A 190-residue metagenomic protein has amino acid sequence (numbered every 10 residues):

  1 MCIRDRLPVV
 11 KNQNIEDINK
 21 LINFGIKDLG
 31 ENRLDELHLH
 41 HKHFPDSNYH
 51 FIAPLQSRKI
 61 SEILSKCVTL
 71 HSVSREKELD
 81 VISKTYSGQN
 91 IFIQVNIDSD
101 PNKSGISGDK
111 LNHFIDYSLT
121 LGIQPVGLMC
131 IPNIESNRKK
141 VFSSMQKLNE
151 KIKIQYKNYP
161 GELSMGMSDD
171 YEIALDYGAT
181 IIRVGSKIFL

Functional and structural regions predicted by a protein language model:
M1-I3: Short, small-residue-biased leader/transition segments that mark boundaries at the very start of proteins
D5-V68, E76-V81: N-terminal active-site wall of soluble small-molecule enzyme domains
R6-K11, L29-E31, Y49-A53, L70-S72 (+4 more regions): Hydrophobic faces of well-ordered beta-strands that scaffold small-molecule active sites in alpha/beta enzyme cores
I15, H41, I60, Q89-F92 (+4 more regions): A generic structural signal for ordered alpha-helices
K20-G25, H40-F44, E62, K66 (+5 more regions): Alpha-helical structural signal in soluble globular domains
I22, D28-L29, R33, Y49-F51 (+8 more regions): Broad hydrophobic/π-residue packing in well-ordered secondary structure
L34-F44, R58-I60, S74-N90, P101 (+2 more regions): Active-site-adjacent beta->alpha loops and helix N-cap segments on the catalytic face of soluble alpha/beta enzymes
I97-I188: Active-site loop/helix belt of alpha/beta enzymes
